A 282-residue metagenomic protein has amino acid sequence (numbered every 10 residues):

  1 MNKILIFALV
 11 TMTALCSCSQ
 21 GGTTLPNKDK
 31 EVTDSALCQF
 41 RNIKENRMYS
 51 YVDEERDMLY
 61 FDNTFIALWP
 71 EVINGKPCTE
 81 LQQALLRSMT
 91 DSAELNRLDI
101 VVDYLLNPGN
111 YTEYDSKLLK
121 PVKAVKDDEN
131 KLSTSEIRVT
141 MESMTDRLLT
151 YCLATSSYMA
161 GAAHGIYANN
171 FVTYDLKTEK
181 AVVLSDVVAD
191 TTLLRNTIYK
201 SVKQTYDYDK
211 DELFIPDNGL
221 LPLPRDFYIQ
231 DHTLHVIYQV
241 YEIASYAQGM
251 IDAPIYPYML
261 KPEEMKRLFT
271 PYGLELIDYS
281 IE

Functional and structural regions predicted by a protein language model:
M1-I4, S19-Q20: Positively charged n-region of N-terminal signal peptides that target proteins for export
L5-V10: Sec-dependent signal peptide hydrophobic core
A14-S17: C-terminal motif of bacterial Sec signal peptides marking the signal peptidase cleavage site
S19-E282: Compositionally biased intrinsically disordered regions enriched in Thr/Gly
